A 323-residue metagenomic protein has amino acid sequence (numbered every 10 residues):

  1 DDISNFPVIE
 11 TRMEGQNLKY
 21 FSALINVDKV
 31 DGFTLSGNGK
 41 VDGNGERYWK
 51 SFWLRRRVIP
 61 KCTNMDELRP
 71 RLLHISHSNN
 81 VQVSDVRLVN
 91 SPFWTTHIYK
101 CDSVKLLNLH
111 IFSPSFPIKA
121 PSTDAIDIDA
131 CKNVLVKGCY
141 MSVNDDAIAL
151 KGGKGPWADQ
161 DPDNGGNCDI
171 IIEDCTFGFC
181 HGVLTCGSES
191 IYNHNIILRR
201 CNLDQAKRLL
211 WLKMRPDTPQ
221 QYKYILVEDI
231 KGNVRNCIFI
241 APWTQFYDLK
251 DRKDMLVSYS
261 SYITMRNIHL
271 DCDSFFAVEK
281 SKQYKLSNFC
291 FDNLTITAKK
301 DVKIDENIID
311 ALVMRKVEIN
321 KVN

Functional and structural regions predicted by a protein language model:
D1-N323: Extracellular/periplasmic carbohydrate-active domains that bind, remodel, or depolymerize complex polysaccharides
